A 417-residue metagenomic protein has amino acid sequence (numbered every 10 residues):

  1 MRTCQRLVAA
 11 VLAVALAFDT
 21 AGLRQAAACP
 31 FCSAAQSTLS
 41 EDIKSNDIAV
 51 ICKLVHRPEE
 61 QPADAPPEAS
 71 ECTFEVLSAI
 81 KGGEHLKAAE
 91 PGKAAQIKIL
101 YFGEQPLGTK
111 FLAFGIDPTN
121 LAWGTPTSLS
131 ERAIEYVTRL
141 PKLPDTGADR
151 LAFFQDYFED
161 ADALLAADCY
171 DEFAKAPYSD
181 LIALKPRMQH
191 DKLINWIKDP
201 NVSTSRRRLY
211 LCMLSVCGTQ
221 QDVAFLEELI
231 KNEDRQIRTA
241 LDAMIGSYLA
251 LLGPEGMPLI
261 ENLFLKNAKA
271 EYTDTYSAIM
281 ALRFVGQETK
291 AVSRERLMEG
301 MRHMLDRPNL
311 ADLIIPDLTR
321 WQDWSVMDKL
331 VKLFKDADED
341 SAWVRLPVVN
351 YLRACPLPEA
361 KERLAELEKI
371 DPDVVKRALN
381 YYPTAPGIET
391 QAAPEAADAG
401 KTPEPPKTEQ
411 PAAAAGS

Functional and structural regions predicted by a protein language model:
M1-Q5: N-terminal secretory signal peptides that target proteins for export/translocation
V8-G22: Bacterial N-terminal signal peptides
D19-A161, L165, A174: Transition segments tied to proteolytic processing and entry into folded domains
Y136-P144, A167-L184, K198, S205-G218 (+5 more regions): Structural detector for internal amphipathic alpha-helices that build alpha-solenoid repeat scaffolds
G147-Q155, S179-W196, T219-K231, G253-L265 (+3 more regions): Amphipathic alpha-helical scaffolding segments comprising HEAT/armadillo-like alpha-solenoid repeats
D156-A163, N195-V202, E228-I237, N262-Y272 (+4 more regions): Solenoid-like repeat scaffolds
S179-D180, H190-I197, N201-T204, R208-R238 (+6 more regions): Extended alpha-solenoid helical-repeat scaffolds
W343-S417: Eukaryotic acidic, Ser/Thr-rich intrinsically disordered low-complexity regions
